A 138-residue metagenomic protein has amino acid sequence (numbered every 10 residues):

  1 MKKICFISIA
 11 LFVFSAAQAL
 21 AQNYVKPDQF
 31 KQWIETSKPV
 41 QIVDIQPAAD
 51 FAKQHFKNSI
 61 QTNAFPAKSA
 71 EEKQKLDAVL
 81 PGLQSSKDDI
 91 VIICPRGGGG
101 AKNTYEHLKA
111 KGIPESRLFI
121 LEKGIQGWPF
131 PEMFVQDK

Functional and structural regions predicted by a protein language model:
M1-K2: N-terminal hydrophobic targeting signals that begin at the initiator methionine
C5-F6, A17-Q29, T36, A52-D89 (+1 more regions): Rhodanese-like catalytic fold shared by cysteine-dependent sulfurtransferases and DSP/PTP-type phosphatases
L11-F12: Repetitive helical segments and hydrophobic/amphipathic motifs
F30, Q41-Q46, T62: Short hydrophobic beta-strand that contains or immediately precedes a catalytic carboxylate
Q41, D89-V91: Structural motif
Q46, C94-P95: Short strand-turn motif at the edge of the Rossmann-like AdoMet-binding core
A49: Glycine-rich nucleotide phosphate-binding loop and flanking beta-alpha elements of Rossmann-like dinucleotide-binding
